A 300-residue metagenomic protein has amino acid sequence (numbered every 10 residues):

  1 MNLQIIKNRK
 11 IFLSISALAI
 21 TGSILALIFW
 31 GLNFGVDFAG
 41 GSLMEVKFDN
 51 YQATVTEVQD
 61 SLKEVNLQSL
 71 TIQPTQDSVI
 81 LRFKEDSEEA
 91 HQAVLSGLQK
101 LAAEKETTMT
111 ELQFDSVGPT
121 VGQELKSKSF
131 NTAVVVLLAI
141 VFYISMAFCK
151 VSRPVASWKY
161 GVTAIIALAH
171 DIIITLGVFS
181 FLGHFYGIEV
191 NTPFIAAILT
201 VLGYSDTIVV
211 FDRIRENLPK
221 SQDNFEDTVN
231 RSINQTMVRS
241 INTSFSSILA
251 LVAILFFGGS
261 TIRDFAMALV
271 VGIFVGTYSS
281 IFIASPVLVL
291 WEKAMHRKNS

Functional and structural regions predicted by a protein language model:
M1-S300: A structural signal for conserved, well-ordered secondary-structure elements that form binding/interaction cores
